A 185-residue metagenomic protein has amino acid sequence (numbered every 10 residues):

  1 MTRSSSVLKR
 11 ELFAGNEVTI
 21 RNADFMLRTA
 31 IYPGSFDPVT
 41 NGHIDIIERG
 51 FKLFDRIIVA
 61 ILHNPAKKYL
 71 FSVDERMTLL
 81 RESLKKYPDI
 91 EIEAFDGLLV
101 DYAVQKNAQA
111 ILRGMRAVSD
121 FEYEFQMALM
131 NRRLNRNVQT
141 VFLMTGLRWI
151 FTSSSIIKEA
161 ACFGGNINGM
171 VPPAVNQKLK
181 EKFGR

Functional and structural regions predicted by a protein language model:
M1-F25: N-terminal amphipathic/basic-hydrophobic helices that include classical n-h-c signal peptides and signal-anchor
T19-R185: Nucleotidyltransferase catalytic core that binds NTPs
